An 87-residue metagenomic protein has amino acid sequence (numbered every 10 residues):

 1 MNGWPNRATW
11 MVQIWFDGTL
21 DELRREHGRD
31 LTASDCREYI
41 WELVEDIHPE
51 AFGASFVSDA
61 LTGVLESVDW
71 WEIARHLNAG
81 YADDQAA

Functional and structural regions predicted by a protein language model:
M1-A87: Acidic interaction surfaces
